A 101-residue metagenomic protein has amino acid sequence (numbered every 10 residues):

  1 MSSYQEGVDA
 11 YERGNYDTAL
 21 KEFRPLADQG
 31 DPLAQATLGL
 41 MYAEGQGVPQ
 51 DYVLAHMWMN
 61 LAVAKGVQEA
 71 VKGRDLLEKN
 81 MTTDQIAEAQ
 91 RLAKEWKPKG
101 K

Functional and structural regions predicted by a protein language model:
M1-S2, E69-K101: Terminal, low-structured helical/coil segments at or just beyond the last alpha-helical repeat
S3, A10-N15, D28-P32, E44-Q46 (+3 more regions): Short helix-capping/linker turns of helical repeat alpha-solenoids
S3-A10, E22-L26, T37-E44, D75-N80: Hydrophobic face of amphipathic alpha-helices that form TPR/SEL1-like repeat modules and related alpha-solenoid
H56-V67: Short, flexible beta-strand-to-coil junctions
